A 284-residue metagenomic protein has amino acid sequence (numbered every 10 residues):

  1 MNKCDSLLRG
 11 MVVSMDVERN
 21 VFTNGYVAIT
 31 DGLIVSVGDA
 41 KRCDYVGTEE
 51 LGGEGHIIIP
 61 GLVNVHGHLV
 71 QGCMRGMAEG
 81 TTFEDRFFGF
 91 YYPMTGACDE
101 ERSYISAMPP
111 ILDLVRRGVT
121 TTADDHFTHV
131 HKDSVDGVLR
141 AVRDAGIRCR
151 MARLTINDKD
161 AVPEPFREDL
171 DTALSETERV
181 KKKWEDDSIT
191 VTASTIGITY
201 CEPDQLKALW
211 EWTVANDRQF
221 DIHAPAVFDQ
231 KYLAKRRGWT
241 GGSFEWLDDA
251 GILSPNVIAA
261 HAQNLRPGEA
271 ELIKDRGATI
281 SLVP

Functional and structural regions predicted by a protein language model:
M1-R9, D44-G89, M108, L112-R116: Replace "His-x-His-based motif
M1-Y45, H56-I57: N-terminal metal-binding scaffold of metallo-dependent hydrolase/deaminase domains
G10, V27, G32, G55 (+8 more regions): Divalent metal-coordination and catalytic microenvironments
R75-I147, A173-D186: Alpha-helical scaffold segments that flank or form the walls of functional sites
V119, I147, D217, G277-A278: A structural motif
D133-Q263: Metal-coordinating catalytic core of metallo-dependent amide/deamination hydrolases
I252-P284: Active-site-adjacent C-terminal substructures of enzyme catalytic domains
